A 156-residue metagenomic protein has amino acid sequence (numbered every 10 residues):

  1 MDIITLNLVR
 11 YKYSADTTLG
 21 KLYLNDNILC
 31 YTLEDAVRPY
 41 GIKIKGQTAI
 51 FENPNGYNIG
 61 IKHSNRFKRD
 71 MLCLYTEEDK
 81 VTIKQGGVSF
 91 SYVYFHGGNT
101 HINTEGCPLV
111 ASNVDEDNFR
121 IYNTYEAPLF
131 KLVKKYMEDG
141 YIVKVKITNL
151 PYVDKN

Functional and structural regions predicted by a protein language model:
M1-V143, N149-N156: Cell wall/extracellular polymer interaction/catalysis modules
